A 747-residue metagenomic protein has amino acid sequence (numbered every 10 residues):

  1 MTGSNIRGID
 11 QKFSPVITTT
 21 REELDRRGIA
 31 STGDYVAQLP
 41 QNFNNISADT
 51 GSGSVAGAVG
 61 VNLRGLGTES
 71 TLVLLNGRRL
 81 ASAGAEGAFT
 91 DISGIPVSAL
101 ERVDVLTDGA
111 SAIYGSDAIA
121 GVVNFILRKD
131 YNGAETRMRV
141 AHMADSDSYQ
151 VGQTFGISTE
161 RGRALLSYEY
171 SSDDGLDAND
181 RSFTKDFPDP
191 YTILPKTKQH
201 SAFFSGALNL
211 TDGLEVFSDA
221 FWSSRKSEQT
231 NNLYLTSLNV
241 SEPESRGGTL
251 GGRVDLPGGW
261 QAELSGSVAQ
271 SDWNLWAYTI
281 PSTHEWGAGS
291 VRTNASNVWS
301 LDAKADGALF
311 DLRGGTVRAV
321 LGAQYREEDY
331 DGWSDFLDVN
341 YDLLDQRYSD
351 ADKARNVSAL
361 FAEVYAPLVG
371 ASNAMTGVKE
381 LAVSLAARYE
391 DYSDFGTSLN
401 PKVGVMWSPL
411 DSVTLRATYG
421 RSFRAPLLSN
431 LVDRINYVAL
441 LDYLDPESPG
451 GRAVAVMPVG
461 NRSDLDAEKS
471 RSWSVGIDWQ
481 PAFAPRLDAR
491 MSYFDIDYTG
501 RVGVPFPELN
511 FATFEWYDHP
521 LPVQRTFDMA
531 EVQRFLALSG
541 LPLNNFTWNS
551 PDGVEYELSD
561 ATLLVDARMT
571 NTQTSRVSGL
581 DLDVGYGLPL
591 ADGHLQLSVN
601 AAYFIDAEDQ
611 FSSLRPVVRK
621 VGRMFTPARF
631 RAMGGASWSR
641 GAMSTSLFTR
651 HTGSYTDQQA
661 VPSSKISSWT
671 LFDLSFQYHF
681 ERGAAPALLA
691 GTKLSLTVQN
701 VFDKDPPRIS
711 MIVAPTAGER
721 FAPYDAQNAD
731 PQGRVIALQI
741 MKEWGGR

Functional and structural regions predicted by a protein language model:
M1-D25, G33: Short, acidic, small-residue-rich periplasmic hinge/interaction motif at the N-terminus of Gram-negative outer-membrane
G8, V36-R79: Extracytoplasmic beta-strand/coil segments of soluble accessory domains associated with Gram-negative outer-membrane
T32-Y35, L39, V59-N62, D91-S93 (+2 more regions): N-terminal periplasmic accessory domains that precede and gate Gram-negative outer-membrane beta-barrel machines
R78-T107: Short acidic/polar hinge/loop motifs at secondary-structure boundaries that mediate gating or recognition
D130-G133, E160-R161, L210-L214, P257-Q261 (+8 more regions): Short loop/turn motifs that connect adjacent beta-strands in outer-membrane beta-barrel proteins
N132-E135, M143-Q261, G266-V268, L381-S384: Transmembrane beta-barrel wall of Gram-negative outer-membrane proteins
T283-E380, D609-G635, F648: Outer-membrane beta-barrel transmembrane domain signature of Gram-negative proteins, especially the mid-to-C-terminal
D497-T499, I605-E608, R650-T656, H679-R747: C-terminal beta-signal and adjacent terminal beta-strands/loops of Gram-negative outer-membrane beta-barrel proteins
